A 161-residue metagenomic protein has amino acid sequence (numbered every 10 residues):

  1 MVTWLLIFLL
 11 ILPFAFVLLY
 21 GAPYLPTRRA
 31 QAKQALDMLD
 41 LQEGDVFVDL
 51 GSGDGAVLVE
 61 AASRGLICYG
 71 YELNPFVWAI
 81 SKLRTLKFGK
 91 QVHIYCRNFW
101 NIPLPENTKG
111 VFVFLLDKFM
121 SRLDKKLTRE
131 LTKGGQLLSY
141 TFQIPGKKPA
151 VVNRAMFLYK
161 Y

Functional and structural regions predicted by a protein language model:
M1-Q42: S-adenosyl-L-methionine
E43-G53: Conserved class I S-adenosyl-L-methionine
D54-L66: Conserved SAM-binding loop of SAM-dependent methyltransferases across substrates and taxa, primarily the Class I
I67-E72: Conserved SAM-binding motif I beta-strand of class I
S81: Conserved SAM-binding loop
F88-F99: Conserved SAM-binding strand-loop segment of SAM-dependent methyltransferases
I102-G110: A short acidic, Gly/Pro-enriched loop at the edge of an enzyme's catalytic core that lines a small-molecule cofactor
K118-Y161: C-terminal substrate-binding/active-site "lid" region of AdoMet-derived donor-dependent transferases
